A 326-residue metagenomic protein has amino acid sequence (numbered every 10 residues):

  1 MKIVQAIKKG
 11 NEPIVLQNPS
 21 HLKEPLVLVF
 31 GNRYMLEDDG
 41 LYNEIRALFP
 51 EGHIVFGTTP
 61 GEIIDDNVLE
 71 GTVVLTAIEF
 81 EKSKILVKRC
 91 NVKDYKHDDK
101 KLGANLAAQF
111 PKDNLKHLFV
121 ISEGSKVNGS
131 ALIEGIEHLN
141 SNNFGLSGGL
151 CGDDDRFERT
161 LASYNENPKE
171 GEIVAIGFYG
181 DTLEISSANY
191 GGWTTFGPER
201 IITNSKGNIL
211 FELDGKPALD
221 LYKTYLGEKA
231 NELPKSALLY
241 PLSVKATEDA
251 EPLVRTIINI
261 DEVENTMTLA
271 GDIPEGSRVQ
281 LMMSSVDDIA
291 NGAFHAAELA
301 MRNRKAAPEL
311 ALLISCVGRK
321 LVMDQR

Functional and structural regions predicted by a protein language model:
M1-L48, G52-H53, G57-D324: Small-residue-enriched flexible segments
